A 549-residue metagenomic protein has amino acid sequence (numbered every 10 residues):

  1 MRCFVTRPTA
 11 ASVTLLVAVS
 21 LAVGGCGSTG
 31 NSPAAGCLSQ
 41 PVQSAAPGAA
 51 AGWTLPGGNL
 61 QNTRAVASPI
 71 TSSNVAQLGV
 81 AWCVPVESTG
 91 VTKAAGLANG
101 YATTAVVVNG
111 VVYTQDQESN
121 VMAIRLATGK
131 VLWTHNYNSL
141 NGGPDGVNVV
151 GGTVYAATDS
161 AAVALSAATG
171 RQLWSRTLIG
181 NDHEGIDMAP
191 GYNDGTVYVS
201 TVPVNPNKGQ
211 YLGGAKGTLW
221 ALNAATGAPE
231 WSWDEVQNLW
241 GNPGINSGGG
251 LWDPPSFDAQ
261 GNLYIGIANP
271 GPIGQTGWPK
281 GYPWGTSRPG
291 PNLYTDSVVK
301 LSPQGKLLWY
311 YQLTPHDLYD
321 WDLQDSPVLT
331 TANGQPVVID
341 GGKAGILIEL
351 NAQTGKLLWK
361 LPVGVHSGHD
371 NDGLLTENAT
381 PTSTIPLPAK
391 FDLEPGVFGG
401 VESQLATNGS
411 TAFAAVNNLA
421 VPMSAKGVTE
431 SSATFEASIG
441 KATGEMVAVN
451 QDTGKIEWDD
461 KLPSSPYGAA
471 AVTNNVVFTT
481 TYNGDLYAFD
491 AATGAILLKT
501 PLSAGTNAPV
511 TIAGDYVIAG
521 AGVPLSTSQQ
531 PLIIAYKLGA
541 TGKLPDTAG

Functional and structural regions predicted by a protein language model:
M1-V13: Bacterial N-terminal signal peptides that target proteins for export
A22-G25: C-terminal motif of bacterial Sec signal peptides marking the signal peptidase cleavage site
G27-T29: Bacterial signal peptide processing site
P33-G96, K130-Y137, R171-G180, A228-V236 (+9 more regions): Aromatic (tryptophan-biased) beta-strands that constitute blades/sheets of beta-rich domains
A50-G58, G96-N120, S139-A162, G185-Y211 (+7 more regions): Repeat-blade elements of multi-bladed beta-propeller folds
A123, A164, A221, V298-K300 (+4 more regions): Conserved blade-register residue in beta-propeller folds
L293, S302-P303, D320-A379: Acidic, glycine-rich loop-and-beta core segments that form the ion-binding/anion-interacting portion of active sites
